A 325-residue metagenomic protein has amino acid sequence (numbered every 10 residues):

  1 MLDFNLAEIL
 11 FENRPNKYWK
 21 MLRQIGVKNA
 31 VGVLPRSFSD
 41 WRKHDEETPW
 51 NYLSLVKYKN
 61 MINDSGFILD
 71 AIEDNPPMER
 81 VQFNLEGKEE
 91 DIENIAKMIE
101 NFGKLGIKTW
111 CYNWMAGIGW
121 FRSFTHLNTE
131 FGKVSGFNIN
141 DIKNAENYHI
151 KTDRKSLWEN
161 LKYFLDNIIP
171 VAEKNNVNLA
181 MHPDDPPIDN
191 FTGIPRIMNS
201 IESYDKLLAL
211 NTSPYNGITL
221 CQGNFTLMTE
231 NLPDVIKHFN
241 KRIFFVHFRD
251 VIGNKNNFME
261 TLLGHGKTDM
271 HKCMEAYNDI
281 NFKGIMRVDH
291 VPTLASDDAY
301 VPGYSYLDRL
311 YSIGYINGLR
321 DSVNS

Functional and structural regions predicted by a protein language model:
M1-N5, E12-R14, W19-M21, G26 (+9 more regions): Histidine-acidic metal/acid-base catalytic patches
F11-R14, P35-S39, D74, M115 (+4 more regions): An acidic- and aromatic-residue-enriched active-site/binding cleft used to recognize and process polar
M21-S39: Basic, amphipathic N-terminal segments that precede the first structured/catalytic domain
A30, H182, C221: Active-site glycine-centered loops adjacent to acidic/histidine catalytic or metal-binding residues that shape
V33-K162, D166, E173-K174, N224: Structural motif corresponding to the early beta-alpha repeats
D141-L157, P183-G193, S296-A299: Active-site-proximal beta-alpha loop/turn segments in soluble metabolic enzymes
